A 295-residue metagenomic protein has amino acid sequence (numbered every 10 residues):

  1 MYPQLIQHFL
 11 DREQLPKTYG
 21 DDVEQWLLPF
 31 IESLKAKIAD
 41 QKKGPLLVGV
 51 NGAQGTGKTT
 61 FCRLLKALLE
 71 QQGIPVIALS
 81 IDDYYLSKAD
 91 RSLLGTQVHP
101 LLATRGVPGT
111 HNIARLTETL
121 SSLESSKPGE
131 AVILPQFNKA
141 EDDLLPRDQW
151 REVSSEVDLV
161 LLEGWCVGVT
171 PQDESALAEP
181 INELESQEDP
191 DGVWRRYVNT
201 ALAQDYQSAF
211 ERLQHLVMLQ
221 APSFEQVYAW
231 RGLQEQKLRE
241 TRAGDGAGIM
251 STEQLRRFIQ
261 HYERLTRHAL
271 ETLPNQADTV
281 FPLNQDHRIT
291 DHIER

Functional and structural regions predicted by a protein language model:
Y2-L10, Q14-G20, E24-L27, C166-R295: Conserved NTP phosphate-binding and transfer environment spanning the P-loop NTPase/kinase superfamily
Y19, I77-S80, Y84-E141: Conserved nucleotide-sensing/catalytic segment adjacent to the nucleotide-binding pocket in NTP-handling enzymes
L47-N51: Short hydrophobic/aromatic beta-strand immediately N-terminal to the Walker A/P-loop
G55: Walker A (P-loop) phosphate-binding loop of P-loop NTPases
K58: Conserved lysine of the Walker
F61, L65: Hydrophobic positions on the alpha1 helix immediately C-terminal to the Walker A/P-loop
A67-I77: Post-Walker A helix-loop "phosphate-sensing" segment adjacent to the P-loop in P-loop NTPases
T119-V169: Phosphate-binding/switch loop-helix module in NTP-utilizing enzymes
